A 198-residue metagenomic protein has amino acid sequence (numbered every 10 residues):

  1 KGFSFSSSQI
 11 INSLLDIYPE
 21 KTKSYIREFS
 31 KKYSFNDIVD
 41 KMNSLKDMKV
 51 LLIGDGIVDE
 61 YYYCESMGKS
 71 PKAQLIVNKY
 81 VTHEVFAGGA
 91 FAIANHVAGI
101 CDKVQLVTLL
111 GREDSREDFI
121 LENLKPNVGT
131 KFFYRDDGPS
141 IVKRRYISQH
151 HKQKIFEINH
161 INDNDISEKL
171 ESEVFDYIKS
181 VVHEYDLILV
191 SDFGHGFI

Functional and structural regions predicted by a protein language model:
K1-F3, T82: Short, acidic/turn-prone active-site loops that include or flank metal/cofactor- and phosphate-binding residues
S8-K72, K79-I198: Ribokinase/PfkB-type carbohydrate-kinase core domain
